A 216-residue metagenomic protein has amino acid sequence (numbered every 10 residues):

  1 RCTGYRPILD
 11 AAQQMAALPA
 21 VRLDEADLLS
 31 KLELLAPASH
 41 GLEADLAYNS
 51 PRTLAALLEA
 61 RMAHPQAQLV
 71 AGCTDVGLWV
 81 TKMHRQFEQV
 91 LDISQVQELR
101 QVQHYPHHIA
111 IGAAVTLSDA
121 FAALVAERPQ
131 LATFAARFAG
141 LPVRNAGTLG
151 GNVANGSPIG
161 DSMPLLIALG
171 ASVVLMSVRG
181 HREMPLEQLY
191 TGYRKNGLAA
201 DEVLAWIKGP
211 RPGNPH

Functional and structural regions predicted by a protein language model:
R1-H216: C-terminal structural segment of proteins
